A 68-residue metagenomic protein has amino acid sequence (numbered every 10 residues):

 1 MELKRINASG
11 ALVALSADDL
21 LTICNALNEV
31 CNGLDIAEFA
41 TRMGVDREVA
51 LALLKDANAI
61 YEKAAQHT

Functional and structural regions predicted by a protein language model:
M1-T68: Positively charged, low-complexity terminal tracts and the immediately adjacent first secondary-structure elements
